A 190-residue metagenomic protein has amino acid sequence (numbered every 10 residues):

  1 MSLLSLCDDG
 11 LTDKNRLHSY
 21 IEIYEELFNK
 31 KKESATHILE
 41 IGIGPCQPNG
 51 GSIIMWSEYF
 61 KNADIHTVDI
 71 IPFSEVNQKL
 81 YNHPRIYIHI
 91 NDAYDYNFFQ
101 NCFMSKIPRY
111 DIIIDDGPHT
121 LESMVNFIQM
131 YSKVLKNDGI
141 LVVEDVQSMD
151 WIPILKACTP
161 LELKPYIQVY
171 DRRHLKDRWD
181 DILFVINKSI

Functional and structural regions predicted by a protein language model:
M1-I114, P118-V143, Q147-I190: A short alpha-helical cap/connector motif
